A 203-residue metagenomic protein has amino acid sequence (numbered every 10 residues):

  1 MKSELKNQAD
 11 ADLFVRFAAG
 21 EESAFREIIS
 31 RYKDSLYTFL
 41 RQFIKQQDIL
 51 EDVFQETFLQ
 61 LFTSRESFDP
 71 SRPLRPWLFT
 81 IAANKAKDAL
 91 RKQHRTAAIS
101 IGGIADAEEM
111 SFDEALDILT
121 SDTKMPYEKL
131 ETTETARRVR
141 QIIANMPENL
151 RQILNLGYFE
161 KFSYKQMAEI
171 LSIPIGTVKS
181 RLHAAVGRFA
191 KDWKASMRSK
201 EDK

Functional and structural regions predicted by a protein language model:
M1-K6, R16, K45, A98-A105 (+5 more regions): C-terminal edge and immediately downstream basic/flexible tail or linker adjoining helix-turn-helix-like DNA-binding
K2-S3, A18-E27, Y37-E56, I175: Short, charged helix-capping/linker segments at alpha-helix termini
Q8, R137-T177: Helix-turn-helix DNA-binding module
A18-A19, K45-Q46, E56-P73, K92-Q93: Sigma70-family region 2
I29-Q47, S64, I143, D192-S196: Amphipathic, Lys/Arg- and hydrophobic-enriched alpha-helical face
T38, D52-L59, R72-N84: Structural recognition of an alpha-helix C-terminal capping motif at a helix-to-coil junction
L40, R91-H94, M146-R151, S180-K203: Short, Lys/Arg-enriched C-terminal cap helix and immediately downstream tail that follows
E66-P70, T80-I101, A190: Arg/Lys-rich amphipathic alpha helix in sigma70-family domain 2
